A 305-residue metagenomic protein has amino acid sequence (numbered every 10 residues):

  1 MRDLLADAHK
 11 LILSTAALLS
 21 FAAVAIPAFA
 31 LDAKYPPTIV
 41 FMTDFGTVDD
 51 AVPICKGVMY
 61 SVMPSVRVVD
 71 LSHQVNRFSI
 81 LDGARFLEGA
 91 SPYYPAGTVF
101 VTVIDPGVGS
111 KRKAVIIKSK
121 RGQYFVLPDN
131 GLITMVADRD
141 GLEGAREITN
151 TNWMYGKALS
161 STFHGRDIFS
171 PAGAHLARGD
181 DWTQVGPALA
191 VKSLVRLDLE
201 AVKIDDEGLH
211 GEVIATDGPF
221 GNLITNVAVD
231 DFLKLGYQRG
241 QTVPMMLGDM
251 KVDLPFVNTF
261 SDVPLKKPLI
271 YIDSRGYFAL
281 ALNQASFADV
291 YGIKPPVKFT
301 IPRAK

Functional and structural regions predicted by a protein language model:
M1-H9: N-terminal secretory signal peptides that target proteins for export/translocation
I12-A25: Bacterial N-terminal signal peptides
I26-A30: Sec/Tat signal peptide C-region and signal peptidase I cleavage site
D32, P36-Q74: N-terminal glycine-rich anion-binding loop in soluble enzyme alpha/beta folds
T38, D50, V62-V68, F78-R85 (+2 more regions): Active-site histidine-anchored catalytic micro-motif
K157-Y237: Anionic-ligand-binding alpha/beta catalytic cores of soluble enzymes and soluble regulatory domains that recognize
I224-V290: A conserved acidic, glycine/proline-rich C-terminal tail/linker
Q284-K305: Pepsin/retropepsin-fold aspartyl endopeptidases
